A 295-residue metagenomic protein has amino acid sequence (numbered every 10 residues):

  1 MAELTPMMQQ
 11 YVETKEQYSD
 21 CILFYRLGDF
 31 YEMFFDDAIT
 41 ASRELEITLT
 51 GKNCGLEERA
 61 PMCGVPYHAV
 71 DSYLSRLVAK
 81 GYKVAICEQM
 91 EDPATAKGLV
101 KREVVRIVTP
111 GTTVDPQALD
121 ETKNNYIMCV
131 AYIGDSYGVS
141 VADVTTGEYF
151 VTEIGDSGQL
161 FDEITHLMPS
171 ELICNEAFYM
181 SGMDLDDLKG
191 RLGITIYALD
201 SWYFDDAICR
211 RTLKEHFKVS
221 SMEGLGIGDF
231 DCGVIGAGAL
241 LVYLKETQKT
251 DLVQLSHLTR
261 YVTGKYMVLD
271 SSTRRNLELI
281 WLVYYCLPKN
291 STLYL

Functional and structural regions predicted by a protein language model:
M1-L295: Charged catalytic and DNA/RNA-contacting regions of genome-maintenance and nucleic-acid-processing enzymes
